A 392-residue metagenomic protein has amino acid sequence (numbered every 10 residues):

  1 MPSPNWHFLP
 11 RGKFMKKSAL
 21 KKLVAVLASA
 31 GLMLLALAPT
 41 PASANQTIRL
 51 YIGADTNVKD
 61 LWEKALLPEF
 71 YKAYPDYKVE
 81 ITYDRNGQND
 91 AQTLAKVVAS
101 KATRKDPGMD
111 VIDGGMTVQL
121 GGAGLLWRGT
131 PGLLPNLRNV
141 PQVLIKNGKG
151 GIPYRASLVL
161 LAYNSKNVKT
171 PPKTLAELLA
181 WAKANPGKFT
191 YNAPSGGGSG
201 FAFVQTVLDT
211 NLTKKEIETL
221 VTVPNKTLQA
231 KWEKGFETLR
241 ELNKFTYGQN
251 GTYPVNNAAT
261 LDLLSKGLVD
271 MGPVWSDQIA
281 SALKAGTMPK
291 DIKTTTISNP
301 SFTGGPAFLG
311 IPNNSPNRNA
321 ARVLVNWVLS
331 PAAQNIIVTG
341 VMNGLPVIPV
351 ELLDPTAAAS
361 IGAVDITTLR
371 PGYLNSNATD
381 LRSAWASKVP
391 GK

Functional and structural regions predicted by a protein language model:
M33-P41: C-terminal segment of classical bacterial N-terminal signal peptides
N45-G115: Early extracytoplasmic/lumenal segment of secretory-pathway proteins
G53, N57-E63, Q88, V111 (+1 more regions): Extracytoplasmic ligand-binding site segments that recognize negatively charged/polar headgroups
A91-P107, Q119-A123, A258-L268: Short helices/loops that flank or line small-molecule/ion binding pockets
V118-G121, M271-K290: A ligand-binding cleft/hinge motif common to bilobed small-molecule-binding domains
A156-V159, L239-L242, P289-G310: Periplasmic-binding protein-like
F302-T303, A307-L369: Mature extracytoplasmic/periplasmic domains
L353-K392: Extracellular/periplasmic bilobal clamshell ligand-binding domains
